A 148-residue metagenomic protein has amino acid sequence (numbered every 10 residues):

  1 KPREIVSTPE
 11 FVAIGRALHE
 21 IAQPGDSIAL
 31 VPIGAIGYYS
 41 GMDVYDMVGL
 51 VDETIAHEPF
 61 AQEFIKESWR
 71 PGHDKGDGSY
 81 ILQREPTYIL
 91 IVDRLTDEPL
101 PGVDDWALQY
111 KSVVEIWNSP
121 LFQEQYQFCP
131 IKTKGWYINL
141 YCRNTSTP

Functional and structural regions predicted by a protein language model:
K1-G37, D43-L95, L108-P148: Membrane-embedded, lumen/periplasm-facing catalytic core of multi-pass transferases that use lipid-linked donors
Y39-G41, P101-G102: A short acidic (Asp/Glu
D97-P99: Short glycine-rich, flexible loops that bind phosphorylated cofactors or substrates
